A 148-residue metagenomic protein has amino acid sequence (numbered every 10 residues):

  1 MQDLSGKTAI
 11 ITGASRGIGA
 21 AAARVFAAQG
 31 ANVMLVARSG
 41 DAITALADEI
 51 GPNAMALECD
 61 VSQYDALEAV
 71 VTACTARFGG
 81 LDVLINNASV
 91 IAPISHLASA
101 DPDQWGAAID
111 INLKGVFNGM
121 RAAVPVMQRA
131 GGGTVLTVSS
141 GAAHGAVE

Functional and structural regions predicted by a protein language model:
S15-R16: Conserved glycine-rich cofactor-binding loop
Q29-L46: Conserved glycine-rich Rossmann-like NAD(P)H-binding loop of the short-chain dehydrogenase/reductase
C59-A69, P102: The beta1-alpha1 cofactor-binding region of Rossmann-like NAD(H)/NADP(H)-dependent oxidoreductases
A88-P93: Conserved NAD(P)H cofactor-binding loop of Rossmann-fold oxidoreductase domains
S95-L97, D101-G106: Substrate-binding pocket helix/loop in short-chain dehydrogenase/reductase
M120-R121: A short, exposed helix-loop element centered on a Lys and neighboring polar residues
L136-E148: Catalytic loop of short-chain dehydrogenase/reductase
